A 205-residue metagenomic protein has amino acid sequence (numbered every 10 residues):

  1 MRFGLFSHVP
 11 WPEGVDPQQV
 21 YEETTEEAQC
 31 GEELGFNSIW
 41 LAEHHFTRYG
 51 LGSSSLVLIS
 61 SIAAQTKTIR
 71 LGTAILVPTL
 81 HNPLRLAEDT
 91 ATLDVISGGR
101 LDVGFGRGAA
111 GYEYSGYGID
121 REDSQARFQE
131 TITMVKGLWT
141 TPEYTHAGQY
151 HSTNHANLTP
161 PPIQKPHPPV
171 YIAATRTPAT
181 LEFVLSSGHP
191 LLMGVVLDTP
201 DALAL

Functional and structural regions predicted by a protein language model:
M1-L71, P166-P168: N-terminal beta1-alpha1-beta2 module of alpha/beta enzyme domains
H8-P10, H44-F46, L76-P78, G106-A110 (+2 more regions): Active-site beta-loop-alpha junctions enriched in small/polar residues
W11-V15, V77, S115, I119: Short coil/turn segments at secondary-structure junctions
V15, Q19, H81, D123: Short, surface-exposed alpha-helical recognition segments that flank or form part of ligand/macromolecule-binding
T47-L51, L76-H81, D120-R121: Glycine-rich "substrate-gating" loop/helix at the edge of Rossmann-like oxidoreductase active sites
L51-L58, L197-L205: Active-site-adjacent beta->alpha loops and helix N-cap segments on the catalytic face of soluble alpha/beta enzymes
R70-G72, L191-G194: Short hydrophobic alpha-helical runs that function as membrane-insertion/retention elements
N82-L192, T199-A204: Internal, glycine-rich beta/alpha segment that forms the wall or movable "lid" of small-molecule/cofactor binding
